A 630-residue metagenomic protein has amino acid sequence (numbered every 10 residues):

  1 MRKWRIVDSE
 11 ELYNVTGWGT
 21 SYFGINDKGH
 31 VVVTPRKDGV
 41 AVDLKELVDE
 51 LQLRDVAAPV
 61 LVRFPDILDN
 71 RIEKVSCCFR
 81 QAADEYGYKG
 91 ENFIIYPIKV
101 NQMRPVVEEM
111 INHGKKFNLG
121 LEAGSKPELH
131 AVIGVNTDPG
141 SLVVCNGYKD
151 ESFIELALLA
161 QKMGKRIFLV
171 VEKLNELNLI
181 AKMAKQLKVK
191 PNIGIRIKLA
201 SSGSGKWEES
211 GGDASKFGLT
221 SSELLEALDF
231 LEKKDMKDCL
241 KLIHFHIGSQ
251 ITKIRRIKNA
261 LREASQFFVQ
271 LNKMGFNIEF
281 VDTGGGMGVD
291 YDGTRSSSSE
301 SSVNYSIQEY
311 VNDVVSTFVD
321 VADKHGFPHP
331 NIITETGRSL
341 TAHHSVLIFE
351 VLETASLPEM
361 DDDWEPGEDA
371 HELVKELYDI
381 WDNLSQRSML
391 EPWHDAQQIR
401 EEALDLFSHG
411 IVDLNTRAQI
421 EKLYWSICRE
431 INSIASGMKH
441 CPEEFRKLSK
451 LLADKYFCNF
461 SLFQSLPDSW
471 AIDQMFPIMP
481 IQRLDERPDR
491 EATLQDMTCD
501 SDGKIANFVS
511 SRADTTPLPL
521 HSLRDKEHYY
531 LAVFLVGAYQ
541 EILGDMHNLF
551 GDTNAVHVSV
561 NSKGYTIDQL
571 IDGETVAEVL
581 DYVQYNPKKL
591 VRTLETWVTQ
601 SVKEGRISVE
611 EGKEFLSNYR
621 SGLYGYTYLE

Functional and structural regions predicted by a protein language model:
M1-V31: Charged, compositionally biased N-terminal leader segments and the immediate start of the first structured element
D8-S9, E73-Q81, R104-E109, L129-H130 (+5 more regions): Short alpha-helical segments and helix-capping/turn motifs at coil-helix boundaries
T20, I25-Q102: Low-complexity, highly charged intrinsically disordered N-terminal segments that act as targeting/localization
H30, D38, I67, N101-M103 (+15 more regions): Short, glycine-/Ser/Thr-/acidic-enriched flexible segments
A58, V62, D84-K89, M274-I278 (+1 more regions): Flexible, glycine/charged-enriched surface loops at secondary-structure junctions
D66-K74, E226, E263, D313: A non-catalytic, amphipathic alpha-helix used as a structural packing/dimerization or gating element in enzyme scaffolds
G87-D282, M287-G293, N304-E309, T317 (+1 more regions): Active-site-proximal beta-alpha core segment in soluble small-molecule metabolic enzymes
Y305, D313-V315, V319-D323, F327-E630: Charged (often Lys/Glu-rich) extended helix/loop segments that serve as interaction or gating elements
